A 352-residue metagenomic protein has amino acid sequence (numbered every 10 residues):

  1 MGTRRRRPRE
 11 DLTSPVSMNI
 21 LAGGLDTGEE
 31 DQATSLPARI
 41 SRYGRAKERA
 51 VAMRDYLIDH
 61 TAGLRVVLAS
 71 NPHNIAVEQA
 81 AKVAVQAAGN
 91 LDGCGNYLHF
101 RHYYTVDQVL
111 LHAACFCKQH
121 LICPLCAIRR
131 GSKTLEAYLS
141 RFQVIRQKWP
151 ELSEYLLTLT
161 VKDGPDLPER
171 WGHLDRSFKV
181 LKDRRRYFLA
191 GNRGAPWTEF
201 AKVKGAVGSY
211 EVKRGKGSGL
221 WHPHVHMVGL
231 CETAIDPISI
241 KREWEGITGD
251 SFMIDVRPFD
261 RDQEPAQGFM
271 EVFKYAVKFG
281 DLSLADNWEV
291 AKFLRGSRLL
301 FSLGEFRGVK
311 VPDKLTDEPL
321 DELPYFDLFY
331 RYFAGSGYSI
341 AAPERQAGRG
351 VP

Functional and structural regions predicted by a protein language model:
M1-W221, C231-P352: Right-hand nucleic-acid polymerase module
M227: Cys/His-coordinated zinc-finger cores
